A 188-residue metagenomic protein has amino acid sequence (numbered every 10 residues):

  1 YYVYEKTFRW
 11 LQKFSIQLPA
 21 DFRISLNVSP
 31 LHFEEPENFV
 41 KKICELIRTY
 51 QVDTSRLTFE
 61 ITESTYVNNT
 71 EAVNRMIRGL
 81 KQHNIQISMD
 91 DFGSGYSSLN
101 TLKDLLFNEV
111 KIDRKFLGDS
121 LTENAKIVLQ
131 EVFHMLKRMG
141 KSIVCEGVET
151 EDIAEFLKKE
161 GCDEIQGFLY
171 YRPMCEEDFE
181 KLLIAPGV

Functional and structural regions predicted by a protein language model:
Y1-A72, G147: Catalytic core of bacterial c-di-GMP phosphodiesterases, primarily the EAL and HD-GYP domains, capturing alpha-helical
K6, G79, E131, M135: Short, conserved SAM-binding segment of the class I
Q12, S29-E37, R56-N68, I85-V188: EAL-family c-di-GMP phosphodiesterase catalytic domain
M76: Conserved functional hotspot residues or short segments at active or partner-binding sites across diverse domains
